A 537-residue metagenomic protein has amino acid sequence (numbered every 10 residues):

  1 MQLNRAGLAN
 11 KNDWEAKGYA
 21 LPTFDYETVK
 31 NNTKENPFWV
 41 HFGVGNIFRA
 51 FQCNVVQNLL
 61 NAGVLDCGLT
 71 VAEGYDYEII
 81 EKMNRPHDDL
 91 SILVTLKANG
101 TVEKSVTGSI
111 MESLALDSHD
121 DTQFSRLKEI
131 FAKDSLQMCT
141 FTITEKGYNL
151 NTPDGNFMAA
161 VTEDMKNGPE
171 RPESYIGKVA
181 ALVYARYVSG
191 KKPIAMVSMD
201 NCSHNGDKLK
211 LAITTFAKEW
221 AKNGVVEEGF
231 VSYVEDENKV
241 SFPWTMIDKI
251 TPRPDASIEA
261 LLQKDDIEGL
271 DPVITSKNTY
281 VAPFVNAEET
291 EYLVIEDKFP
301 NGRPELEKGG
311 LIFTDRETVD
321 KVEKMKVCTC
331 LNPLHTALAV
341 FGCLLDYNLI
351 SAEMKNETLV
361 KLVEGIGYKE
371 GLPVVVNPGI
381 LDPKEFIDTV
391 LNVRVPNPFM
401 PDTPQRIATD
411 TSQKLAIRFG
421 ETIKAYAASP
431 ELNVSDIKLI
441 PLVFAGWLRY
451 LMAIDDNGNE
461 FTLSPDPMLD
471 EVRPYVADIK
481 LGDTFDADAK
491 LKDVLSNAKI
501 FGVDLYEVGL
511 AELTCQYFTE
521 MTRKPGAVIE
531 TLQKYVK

Functional and structural regions predicted by a protein language model:
M1-F42, N46-K537: Substrate/ligand-engaging "lid" and interaction regions
